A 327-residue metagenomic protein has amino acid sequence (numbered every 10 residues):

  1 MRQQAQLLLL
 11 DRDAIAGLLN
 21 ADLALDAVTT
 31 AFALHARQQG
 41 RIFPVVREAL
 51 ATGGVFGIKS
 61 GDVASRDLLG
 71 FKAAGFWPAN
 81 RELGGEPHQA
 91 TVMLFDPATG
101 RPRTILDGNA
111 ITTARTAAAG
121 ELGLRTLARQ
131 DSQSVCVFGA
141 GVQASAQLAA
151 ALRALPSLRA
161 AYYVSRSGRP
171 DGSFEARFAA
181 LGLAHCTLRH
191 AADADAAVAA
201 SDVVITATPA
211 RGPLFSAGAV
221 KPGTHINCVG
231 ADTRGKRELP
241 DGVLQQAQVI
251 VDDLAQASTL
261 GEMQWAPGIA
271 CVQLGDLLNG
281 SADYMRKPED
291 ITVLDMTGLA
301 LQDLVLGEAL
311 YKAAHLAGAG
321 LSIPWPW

Functional and structural regions predicted by a protein language model:
M1-T113, E121, A128-D131, L301-L304 (+2 more regions): N-terminal ligand-binding/catalytic initiation module
R2, R12-I15, K236-W327: Adenosine-phosphate binding glycine-rich loop
N20, A24, T29-R37, R125-R129 (+6 more regions): Generic secondary-structure signature for well-ordered alpha-helical cores
A119-G120, V142-A150, A176, T187-A192 (+1 more regions): Active-site glycine-rich loop that binds ribose-phosphate moieties when present
G120, A128-L152, V164-P170: Glycine-rich adenosine-cofactor-binding loop
D131-V135, R159, T224: Nucleotide donor/acceptor-binding cores
A154-L181: NAD(P)-binding Rossmann-fold cofactor-contacting core
A184-W265: Rossmann-like adenosine-cofactor binding region
